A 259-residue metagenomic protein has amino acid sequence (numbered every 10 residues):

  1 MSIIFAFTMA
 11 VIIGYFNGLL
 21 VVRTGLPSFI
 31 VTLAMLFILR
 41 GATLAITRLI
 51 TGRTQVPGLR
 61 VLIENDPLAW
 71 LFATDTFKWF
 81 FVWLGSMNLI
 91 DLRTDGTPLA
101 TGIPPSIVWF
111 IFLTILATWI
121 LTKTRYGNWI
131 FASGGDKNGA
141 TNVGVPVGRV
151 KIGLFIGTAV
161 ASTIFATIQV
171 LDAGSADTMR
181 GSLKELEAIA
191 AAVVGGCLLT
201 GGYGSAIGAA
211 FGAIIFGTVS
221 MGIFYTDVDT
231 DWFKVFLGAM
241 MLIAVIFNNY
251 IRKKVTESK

Functional and structural regions predicted by a protein language model:
S2-A6, I12-N17, V21, D95-S175: Helix-loop-helix "hairpin" substructures at the membrane interface of multi-pass membrane proteins
F7-A10, F37-T43, I107-W119, F155-F165 (+3 more regions): Hydrophobic core segments of alpha-helical transmembrane domains in multi-pass membrane transport and ion-translocation
G14, F155-I156, S162, D172-G238: Transmembrane alpha-helical segments in multi-pass inner-membrane proteins
F16, L20-L33: Membrane-interface helix-loop-helix junctions at boundaries between adjacent transmembrane segments
R23-G25, K123, R149, T200-Y203 (+1 more regions): Helix-loop interface residues and adjacent transmembrane-helix termini in multi-pass membrane transporters, primarily
S28, T32-T124, G153, A176-T178 (+1 more regions): Transmembrane helix-bundle core of multi-pass membrane transporters and related energy-transducing complexes
L36, R40-G52, V56, S162 (+6 more regions): Juxtamembrane/transmembrane-helix interface segments of polytopic membrane transporters
N142-R149, V219, I223-K259: Cytosolic-side transmembrane-helix boundaries in multi-pass membrane proteins
